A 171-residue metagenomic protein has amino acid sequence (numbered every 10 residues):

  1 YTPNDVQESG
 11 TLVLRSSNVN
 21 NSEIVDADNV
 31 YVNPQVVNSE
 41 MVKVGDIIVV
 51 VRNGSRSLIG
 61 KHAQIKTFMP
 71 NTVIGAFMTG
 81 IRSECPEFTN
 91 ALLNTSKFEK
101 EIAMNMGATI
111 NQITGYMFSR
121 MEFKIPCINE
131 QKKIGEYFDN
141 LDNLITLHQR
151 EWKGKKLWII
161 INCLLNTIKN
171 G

Functional and structural regions predicted by a protein language model:
Y1-G171: Feature detects amphipathic, helix-rich regulatory segments
